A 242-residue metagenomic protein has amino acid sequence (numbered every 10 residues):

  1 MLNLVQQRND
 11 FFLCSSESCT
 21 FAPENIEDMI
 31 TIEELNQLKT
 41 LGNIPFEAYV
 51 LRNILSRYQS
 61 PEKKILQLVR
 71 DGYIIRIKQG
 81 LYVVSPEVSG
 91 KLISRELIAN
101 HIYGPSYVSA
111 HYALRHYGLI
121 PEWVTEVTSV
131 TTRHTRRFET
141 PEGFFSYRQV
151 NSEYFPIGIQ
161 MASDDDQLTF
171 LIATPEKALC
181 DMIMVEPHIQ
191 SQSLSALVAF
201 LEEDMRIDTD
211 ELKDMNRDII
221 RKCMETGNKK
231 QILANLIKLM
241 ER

Functional and structural regions predicted by a protein language model:
N3, D28, E47-V50, E126-T140 (+1 more regions): A short, terminal or domain-edge coil/loop segment
N3-V5, F12-E24, I159-R242: Hydrophobic alpha-helical interaction segments
C19-P105, P156: Short beta-edge/loop segments at beta->alpha junctions of small alpha/beta modules that act as binding/recognition
S56, G118, M184-H188: Hydrophobic/aromatic-lined pockets within catalytic cores
P61, S109-A110, P175-L179: Amphipathic alpha-helical interface surfaces
R70-D71, R115-H116, D214, T226: Residues at alpha-helix termini
R76-V84, R95-Y154: Short gly/ser-rich loop at a beta-strand->alpha-helix junction or flexible surface loop bordering the NTP-binding
